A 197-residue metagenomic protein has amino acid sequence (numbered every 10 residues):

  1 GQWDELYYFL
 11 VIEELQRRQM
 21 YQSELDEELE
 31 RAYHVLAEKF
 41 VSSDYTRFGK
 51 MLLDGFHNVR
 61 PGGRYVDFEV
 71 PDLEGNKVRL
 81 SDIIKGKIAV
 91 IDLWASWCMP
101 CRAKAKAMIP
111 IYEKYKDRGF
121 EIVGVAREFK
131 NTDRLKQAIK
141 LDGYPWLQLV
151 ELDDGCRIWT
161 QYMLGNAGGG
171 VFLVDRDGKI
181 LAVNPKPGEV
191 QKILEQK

Functional and structural regions predicted by a protein language model:
G1-V78: Oxidative protein folding and maturation machinery
R64, K87, N166-G168: Short, small/polar residue-rich loop motifs at catalytic or cofactor-binding pockets
V78-R79, L181: Generic structural signal for well-ordered beta-strand positions
R79-R102, M108: Short active-site neighborhood of thiol/selenol oxidoreductases, capturing the structured segment around
V90-I91, I122, V171: Hydrophobic beta-strand anchors of alpha/beta hydrolase catalytic cores
A103-D142, D154-T160: Structural microenvironment flanking redox-active thiols in thiol-disulfide oxidoreductases
I122, Q148-L149: Conserved beta-strand scaffold positions in the cores of enzyme catalytic domains, especially in NTP/NDP-utilizing
D142-Y144, E151-Q196: Thiol/disulfide oxidoreductase modules built on the thioredoxin-like
